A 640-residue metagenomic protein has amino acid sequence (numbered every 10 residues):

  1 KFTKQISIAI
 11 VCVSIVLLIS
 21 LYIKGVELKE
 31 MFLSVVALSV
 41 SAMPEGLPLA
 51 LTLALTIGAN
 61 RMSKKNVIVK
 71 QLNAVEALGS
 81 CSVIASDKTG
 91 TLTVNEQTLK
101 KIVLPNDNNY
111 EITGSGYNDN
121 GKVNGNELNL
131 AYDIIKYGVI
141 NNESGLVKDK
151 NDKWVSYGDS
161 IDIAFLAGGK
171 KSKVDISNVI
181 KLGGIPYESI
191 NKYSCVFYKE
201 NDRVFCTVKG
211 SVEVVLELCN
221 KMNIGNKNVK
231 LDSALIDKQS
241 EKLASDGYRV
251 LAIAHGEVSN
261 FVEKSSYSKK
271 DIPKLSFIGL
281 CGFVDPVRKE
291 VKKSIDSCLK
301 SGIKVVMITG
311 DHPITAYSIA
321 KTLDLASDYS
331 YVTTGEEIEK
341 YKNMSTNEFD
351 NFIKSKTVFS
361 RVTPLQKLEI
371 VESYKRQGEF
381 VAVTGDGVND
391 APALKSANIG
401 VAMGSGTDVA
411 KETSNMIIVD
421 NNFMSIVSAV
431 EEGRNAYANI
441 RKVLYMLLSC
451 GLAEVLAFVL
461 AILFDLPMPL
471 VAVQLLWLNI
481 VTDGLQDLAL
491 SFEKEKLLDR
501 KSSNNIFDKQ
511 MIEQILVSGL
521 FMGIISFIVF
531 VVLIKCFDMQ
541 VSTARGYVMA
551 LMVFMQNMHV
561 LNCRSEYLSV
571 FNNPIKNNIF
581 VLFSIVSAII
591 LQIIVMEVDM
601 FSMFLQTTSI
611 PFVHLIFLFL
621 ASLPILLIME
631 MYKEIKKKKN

Functional and structural regions predicted by a protein language model:
K1-F507, L520, I534-K535, M549 (+1 more regions): Conserved cytosolic headpiece of P-type ATPases
Q514-V529, I590: Alpha-helical transmembrane segments of multi-pass integral membrane proteins
C536-S542: Membrane-helix interface and helix-disruption motif detector
S542-V553: Structural signature of hydrophobic alpha-helical transmembrane segments
C563: A C-terminal functional module that forms or caps the active site or interfaces directly with catalytic machinery
